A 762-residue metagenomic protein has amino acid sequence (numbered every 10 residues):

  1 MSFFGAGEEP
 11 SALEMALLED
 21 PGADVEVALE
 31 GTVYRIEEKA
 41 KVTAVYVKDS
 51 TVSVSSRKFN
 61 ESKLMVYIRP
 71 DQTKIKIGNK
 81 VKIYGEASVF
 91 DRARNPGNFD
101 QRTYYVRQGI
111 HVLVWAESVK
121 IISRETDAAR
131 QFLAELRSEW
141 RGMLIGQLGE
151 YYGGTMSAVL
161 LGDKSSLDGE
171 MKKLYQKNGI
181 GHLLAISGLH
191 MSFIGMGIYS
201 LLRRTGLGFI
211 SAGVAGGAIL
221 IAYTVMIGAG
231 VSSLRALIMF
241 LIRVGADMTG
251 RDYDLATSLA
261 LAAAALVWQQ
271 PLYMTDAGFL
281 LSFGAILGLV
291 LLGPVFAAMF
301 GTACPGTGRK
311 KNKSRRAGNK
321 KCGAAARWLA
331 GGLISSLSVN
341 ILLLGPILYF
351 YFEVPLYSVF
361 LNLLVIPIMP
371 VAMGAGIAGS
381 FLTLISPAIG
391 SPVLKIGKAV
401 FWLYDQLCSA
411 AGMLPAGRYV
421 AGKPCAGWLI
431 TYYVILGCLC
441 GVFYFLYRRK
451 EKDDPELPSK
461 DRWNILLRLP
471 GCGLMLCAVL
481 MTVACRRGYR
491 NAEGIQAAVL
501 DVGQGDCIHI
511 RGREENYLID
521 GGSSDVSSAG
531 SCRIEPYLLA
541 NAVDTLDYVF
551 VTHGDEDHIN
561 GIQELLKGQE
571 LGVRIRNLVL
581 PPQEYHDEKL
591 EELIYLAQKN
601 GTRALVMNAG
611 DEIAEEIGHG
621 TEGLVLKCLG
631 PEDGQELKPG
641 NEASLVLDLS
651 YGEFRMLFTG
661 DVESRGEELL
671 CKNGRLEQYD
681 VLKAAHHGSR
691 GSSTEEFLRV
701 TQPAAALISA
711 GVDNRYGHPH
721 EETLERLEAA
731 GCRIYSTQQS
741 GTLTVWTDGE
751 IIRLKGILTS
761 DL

Functional and structural regions predicted by a protein language model:
S2-H182, S531-P536, T545, E591-N608 (+4 more regions): Membrane-interface helix/helix-cap signal primarily in integral membrane proteins
Y34-E37, G278, V502: Feature for secretory/organellar precursors and membrane-associated catalytic proteins
A44, R92, H190-F193, V231 (+7 more regions): Short hydrophobic/aromatic residue motifs in ordered secondary structure
S55, Y67-E86, G97, T103-I110 (+3 more regions): Non-globular, low-confidence helical/coil segments that flank catalytic cores
R107-M239, V244, A498, Y548 (+5 more regions): Aromatic-rich juxtamembrane segments at the membrane interface
V114, D168-S358, K423-R490, P582 (+4 more regions): Hydrophobic alpha-helical transmembrane segments in multi-pass membrane proteins
A129-L148, T155-M156, D163, M171 (+13 more regions): Hydrophobic alpha-helical segments of integral membrane proteins, encompassing both true transmembrane helices
